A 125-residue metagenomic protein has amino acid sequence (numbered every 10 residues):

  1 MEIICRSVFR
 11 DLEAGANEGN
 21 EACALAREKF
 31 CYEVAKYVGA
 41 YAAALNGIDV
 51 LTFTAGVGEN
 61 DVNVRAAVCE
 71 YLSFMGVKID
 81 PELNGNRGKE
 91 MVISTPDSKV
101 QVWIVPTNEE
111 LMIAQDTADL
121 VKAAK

Functional and structural regions predicted by a protein language model:
E2-C5, F9-A44: Adenine-nucleotide phosphate-binding core of ATP-dependent small-molecule kinases
V8, G58-E59, E109, D119: Short, glycine-/Ser/Thr-/acidic-enriched flexible segments
D11, A40, A67, D116-D119: Alpha-helical scaffold segments in soluble metabolic enzymes
A16, R27, T52-V57, P106 (+1 more regions): Active-site proximal loops enriched in glycine and acidic residues that flank catalytic Cys/His/Asp and coordinate
D49-Y71: Glycine-rich phosphate-binding loops at beta-strand->alpha-helix junctions
Y71-V77: A glycine-rich helix N-cap at a beta->alpha junction
D80, N84-A124: Glycine-rich phosphate-binding/hydrolytic loop that grips phosphoryl groups
